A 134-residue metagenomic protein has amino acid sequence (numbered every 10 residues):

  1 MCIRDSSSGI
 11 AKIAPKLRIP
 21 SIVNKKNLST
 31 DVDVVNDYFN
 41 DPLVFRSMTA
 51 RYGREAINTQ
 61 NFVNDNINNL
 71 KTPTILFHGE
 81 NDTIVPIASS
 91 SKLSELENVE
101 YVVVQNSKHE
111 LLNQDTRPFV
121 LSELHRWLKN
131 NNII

Functional and structural regions predicted by a protein language model:
M1-I3: Short, small-residue-biased leader/transition segments that mark boundaries at the very start of proteins
D5-R18: A transmembrane-helix-recognition feature enriched in membrane-embedded lipid enzymes and envelope glyco-/phospholipid
K16-N66, K71: Alpha/beta-hydrolase
F45, T83, H109-E110: Short strand->helix junction
L70, L76-H78, D82: Short beta-strand/loop motif that positions the catalytic acidic residue of the alpha/beta-hydrolase fold
T83-S89: Conserved alpha/beta-hydrolase "acid-adjacent" motif
V99-I134: Catalytic active-site module of serine/aspartate enzymes centered on a nucleophile-bearing elbow/loop
